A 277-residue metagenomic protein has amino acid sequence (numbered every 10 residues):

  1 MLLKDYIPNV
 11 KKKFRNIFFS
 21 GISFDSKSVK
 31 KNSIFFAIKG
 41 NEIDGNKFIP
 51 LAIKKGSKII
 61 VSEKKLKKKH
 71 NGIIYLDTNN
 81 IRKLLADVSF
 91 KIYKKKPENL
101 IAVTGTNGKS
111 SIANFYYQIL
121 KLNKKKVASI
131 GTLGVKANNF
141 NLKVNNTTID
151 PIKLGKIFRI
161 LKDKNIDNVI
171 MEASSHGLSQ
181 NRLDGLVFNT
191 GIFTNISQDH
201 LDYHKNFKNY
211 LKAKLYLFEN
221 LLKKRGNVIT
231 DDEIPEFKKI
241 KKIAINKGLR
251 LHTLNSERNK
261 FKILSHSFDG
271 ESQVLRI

Functional and structural regions predicted by a protein language model:
M1-D87, K91, P235, K262 (+1 more regions): N-terminal leader/targeting and accessory segments in enzymes
L3, S62, L66-N71, K162-D167 (+2 more regions): Acidic, Mg2+-coordinating active-site environments of NTP-dependent enzymes
K13-I22, K83-A86, I149-I152, M171-H176 (+2 more regions): Short gly/ser/thr-rich secondary-structure transition/capping motifs
S33, A52, V88, V103 (+7 more regions): Residue-level signal for inorganic ion chemistry
S89-V135, F140: Walker A (P-loop) phosphate-binding motif
G131-K153, I157: P-loop NTPase switch/communication element
H176-D184: Conserved helix/coil segment N-terminal to the catalytic DExD/H
